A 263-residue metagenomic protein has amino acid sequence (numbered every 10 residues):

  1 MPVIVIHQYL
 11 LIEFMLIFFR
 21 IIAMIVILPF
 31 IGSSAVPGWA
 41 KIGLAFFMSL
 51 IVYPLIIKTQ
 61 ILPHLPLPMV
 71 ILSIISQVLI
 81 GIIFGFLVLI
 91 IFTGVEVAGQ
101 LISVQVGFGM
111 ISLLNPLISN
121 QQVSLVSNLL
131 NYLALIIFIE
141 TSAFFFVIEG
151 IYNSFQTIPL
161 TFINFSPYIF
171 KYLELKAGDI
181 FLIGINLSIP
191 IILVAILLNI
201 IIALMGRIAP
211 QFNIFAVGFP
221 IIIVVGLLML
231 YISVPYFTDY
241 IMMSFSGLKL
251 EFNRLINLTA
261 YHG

Functional and structural regions predicted by a protein language model:
M1-G263: Hydrophobic alpha-helical segments and their helix-loop boundaries in membrane and membrane-proximal proteins
